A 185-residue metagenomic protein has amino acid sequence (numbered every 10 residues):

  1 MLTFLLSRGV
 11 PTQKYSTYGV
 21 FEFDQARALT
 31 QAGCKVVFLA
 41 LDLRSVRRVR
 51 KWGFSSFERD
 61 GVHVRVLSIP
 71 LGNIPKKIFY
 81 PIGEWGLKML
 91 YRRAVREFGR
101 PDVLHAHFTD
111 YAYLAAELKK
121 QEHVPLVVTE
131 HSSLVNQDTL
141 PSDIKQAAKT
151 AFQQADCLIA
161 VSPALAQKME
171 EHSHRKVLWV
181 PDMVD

Functional and structural regions predicted by a protein language model:
M1-G53, E58-D60, Q153, C157: N-terminal subdomain of nucleotide-sugar transferases
V10-Q13, Y113, V124-S142, Q154-C157: A short, histidine- and acid-enriched strand-loop-helix "catalytic/donor-clamping" loop that lines the nucleotide-sugar
F23-R27, R92, Q121, P141-L158: Membrane-proximal helix-turn-helix segments that form the acceptor-binding/catalytic region of lipid-linked
V37-F98: A conserved catalytic-core segment of Leloir-type glycosyltransferases
D42, A164, M183: Carbohydrate-associated surface elements
G99-V103: Short acidic/histidine-rich motifs immediately flanking catalytic phosphotransfer sites in two-component signaling
A106-Y111: Short His-centered aromatic/hydrophobic patch
L134, P181-D185: Short beta-strand->alpha-helix junction loop in the catalytic core of nucleotide-activated group-transfer enzymes
